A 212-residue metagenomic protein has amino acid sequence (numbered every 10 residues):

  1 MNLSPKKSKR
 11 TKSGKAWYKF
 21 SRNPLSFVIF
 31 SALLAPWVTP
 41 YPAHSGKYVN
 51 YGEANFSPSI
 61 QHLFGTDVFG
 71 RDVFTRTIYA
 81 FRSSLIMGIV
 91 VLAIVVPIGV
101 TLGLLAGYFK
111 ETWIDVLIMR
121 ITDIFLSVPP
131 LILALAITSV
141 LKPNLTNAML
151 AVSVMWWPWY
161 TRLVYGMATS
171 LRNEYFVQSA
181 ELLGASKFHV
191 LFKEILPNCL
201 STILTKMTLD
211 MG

Functional and structural regions predicted by a protein language model:
M1-V100, L104-L105, W113-V116, S127 (+1 more regions): Gly/Trp-centered helix-boundary motif
A32, P36, R162-G166, Q178: Short helix-terminus and kink motifs of transmembrane alpha helices, predominantly at the cytoplasmic interface
P36, P40, P129, P158 (+1 more regions): Proline-centered helix-kink/hinge sites
L63, D67, V73, I94 (+3 more regions): Generic hydrophobic transmembrane alpha-helix motif, especially the helices
T66-R71, Y108-F109, S179-H189, K193-N198: Short helix-to-coil transition segments within interhelical loops that connect adjacent transmembrane helices
Y79, S83, V152, G166 (+2 more regions): Conserved adenine-binding aromatic site and its adjacent loop/helix in ATP-hydrolyzing domains
R82-V96, F188-G212: Transmembrane alpha-helices
D115, S170, Y175-Q178, K187-V190: Residue-level preference for short helical/loop micro-motifs built around acidic side chains
